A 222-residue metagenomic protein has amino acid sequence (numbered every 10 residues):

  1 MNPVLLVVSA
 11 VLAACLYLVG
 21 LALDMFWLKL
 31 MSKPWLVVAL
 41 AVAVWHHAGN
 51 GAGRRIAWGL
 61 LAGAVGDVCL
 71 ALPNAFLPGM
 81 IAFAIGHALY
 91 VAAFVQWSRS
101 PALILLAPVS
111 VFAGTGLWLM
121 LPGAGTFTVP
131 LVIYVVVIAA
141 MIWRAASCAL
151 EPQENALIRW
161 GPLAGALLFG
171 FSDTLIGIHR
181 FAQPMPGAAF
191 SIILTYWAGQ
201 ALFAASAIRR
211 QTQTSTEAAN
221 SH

Functional and structural regions predicted by a protein language model:
M1-H222: Polytopic alpha-helical membrane-helix bundles and their juxtamembrane interface segments in multi-pass membrane
